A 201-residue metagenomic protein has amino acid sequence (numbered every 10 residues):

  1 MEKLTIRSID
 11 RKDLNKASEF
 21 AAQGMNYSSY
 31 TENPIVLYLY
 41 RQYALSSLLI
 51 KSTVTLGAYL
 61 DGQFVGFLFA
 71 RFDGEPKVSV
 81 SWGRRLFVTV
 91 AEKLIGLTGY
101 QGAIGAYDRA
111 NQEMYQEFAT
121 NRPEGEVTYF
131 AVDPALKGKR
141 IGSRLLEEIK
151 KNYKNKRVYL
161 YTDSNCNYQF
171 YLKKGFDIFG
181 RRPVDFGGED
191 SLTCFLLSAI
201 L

Functional and structural regions predicted by a protein language model:
K3-E19: A short beta-loop-alpha structural element at the N-terminal edge of CoA-dependent acyl/N-acetyltransferase catalytic
P34-T55, L60, F69: Active-site rim helix/loop that mediates acceptor-substrate recognition in acyltransferases
G57, Q63-F72, E126-A131: Conserved beta-strand in the GNAT
G74-G125, F186-E189: Conserved acyl-donor/pantetheine-binding loop and adjacent beta-alpha core of acyl/acetyltransferases and related
E124-G125, N152-S164: Conserved GNAT acetyl-CoA-binding A-motif
V132, G138-K151, K173: Conserved acetyl-CoA-binding loop-helix of GNAT-fold acetyltransferases
S143, S164-R181: Conserved active-site alpha-helix within GNAT-family acetyltransferase domains
Y161-N165, V184-L201: C-terminal "cap" of GNAT-fold acetyltransferases
